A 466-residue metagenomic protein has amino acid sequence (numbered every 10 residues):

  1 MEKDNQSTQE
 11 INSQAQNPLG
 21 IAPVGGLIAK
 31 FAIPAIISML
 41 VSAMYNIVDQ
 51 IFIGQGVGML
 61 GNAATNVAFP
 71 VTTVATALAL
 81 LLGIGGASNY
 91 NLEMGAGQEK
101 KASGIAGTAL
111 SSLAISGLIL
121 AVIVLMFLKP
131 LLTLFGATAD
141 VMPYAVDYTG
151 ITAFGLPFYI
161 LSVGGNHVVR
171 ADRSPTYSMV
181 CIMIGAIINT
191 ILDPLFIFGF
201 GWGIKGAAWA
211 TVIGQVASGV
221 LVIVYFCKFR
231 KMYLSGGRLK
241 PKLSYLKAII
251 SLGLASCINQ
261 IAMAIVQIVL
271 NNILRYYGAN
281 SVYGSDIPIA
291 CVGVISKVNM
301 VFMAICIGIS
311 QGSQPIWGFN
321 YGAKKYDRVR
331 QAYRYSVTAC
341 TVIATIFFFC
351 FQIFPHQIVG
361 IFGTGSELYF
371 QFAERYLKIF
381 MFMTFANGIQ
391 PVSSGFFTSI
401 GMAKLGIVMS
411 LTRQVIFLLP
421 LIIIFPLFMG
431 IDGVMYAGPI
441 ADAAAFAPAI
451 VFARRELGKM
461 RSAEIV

Functional and structural regions predicted by a protein language model:
M1-A32, Y90-P157, G199-L254, W317-F382 (+1 more regions): Short alpha-helical transmembrane segments in multi-pass integral membrane proteins
L19-G56, P70-G85, N89, A114-A121 (+5 more regions): N-terminal transmembrane alpha-helices
K30-D49, I151, S162, G185 (+3 more regions): Transmembrane helical elements of multi-pass membrane transporters/channels
A35, M39, I51, Q55 (+16 more regions): Transmembrane alpha-helix boundary and packing residues in multipass membrane permease domains and related
L40, M44-N62, L132-A139, L195-G201 (+5 more regions): Helix-terminus/linker motif at the lipid-water interface of multi-pass membrane proteins
N62-V122, Y159-S178, N271, I289-P355 (+2 more regions): Small-residue-rich hydrophobic transmembrane alpha-helices
G83, T152-R170, S178-N189, A207-V220 (+4 more regions): Short runs within selected transmembrane alpha-helices of multi-pass transporters and secretion channels
F417-P426: Transmembrane alpha-helical segments of integral membrane proteins
